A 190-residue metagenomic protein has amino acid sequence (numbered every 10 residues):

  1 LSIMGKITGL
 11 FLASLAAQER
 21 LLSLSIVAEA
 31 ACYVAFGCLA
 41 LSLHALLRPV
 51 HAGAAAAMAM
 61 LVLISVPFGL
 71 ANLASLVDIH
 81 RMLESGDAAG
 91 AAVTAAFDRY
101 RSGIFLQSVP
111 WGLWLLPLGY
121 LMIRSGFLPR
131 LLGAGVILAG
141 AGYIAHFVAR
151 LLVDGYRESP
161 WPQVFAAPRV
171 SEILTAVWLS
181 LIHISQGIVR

Functional and structural regions predicted by a protein language model:
L1-S185, R190: Hydrophobic, aromatic-enriched alpha-helical segments typical of multi-pass transmembrane helices
